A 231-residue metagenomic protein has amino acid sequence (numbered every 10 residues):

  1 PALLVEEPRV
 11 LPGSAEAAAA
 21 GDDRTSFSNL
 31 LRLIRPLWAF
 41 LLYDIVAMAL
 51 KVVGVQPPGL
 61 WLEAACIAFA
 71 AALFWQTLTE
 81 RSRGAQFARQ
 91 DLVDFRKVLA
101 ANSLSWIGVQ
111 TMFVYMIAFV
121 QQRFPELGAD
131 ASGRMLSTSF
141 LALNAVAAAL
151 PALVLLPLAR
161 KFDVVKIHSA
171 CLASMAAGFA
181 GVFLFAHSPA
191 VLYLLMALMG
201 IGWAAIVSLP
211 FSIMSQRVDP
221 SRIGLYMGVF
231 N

Functional and structural regions predicted by a protein language model:
P1-Q110: Intracellular loop-helix junctions on the cytosolic face of multi-pass helical membrane proteins
Q56-A65, E126-A145: Loop-to-transmembrane helix entry
L150-V164: Helix-to-loop junctions at the C-terminal end of transmembrane segments in multipass secondary transporters
A173-H187: C-terminal ends and interior cores of transmembrane alpha-helices in multi-pass membrane transporters/permeases
V191-A205: Hydrophobic core of transmembrane alpha-helices in multi-pass small-molecule transporters, especially MFS/SLC-type
A205-D219: Intracellular juxtamembrane helix-capping segments at the cytosolic ends of symmetry-related transmembrane helices
V218-N231: A late C-terminal transmembrane helix in Major Facilitator Superfamily
